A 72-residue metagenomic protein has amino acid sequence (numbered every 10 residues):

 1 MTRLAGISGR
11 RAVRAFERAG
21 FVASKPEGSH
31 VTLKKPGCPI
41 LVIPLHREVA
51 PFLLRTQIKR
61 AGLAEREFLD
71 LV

Functional and structural regions predicted by a protein language model:
M1-V72: Basic nucleic-acid-binding interfaces
